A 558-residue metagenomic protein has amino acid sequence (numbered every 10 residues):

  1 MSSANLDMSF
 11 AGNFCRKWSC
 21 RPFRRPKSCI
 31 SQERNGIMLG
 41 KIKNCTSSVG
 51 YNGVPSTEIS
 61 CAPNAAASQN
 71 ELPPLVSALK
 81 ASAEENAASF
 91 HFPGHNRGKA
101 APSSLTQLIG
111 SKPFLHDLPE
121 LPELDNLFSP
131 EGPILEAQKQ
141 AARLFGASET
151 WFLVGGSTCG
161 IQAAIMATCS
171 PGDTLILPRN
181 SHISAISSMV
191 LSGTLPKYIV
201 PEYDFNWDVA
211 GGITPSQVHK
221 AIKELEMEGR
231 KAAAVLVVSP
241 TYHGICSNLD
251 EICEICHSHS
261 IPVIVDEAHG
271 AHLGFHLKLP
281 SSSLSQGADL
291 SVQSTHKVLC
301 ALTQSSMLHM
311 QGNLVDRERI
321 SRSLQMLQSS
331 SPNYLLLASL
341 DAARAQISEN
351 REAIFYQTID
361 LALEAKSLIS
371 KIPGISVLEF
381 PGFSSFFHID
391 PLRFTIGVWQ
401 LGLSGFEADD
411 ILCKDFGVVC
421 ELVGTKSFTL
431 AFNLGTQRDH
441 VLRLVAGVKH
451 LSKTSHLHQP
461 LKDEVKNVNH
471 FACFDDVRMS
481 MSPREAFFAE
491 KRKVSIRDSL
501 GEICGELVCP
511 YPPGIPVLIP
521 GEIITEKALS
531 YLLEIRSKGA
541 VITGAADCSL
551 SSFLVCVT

Functional and structural regions predicted by a protein language model:
M1-S48: N-terminal chloroplast transit peptides
S48-E136, Q140-R143, C509-Y511, E526 (+4 more regions): N-terminal entrance/gating region of PLP-dependent enzymes' catalytic architecture
L72-A78, A88, L108, N126-S129 (+3 more regions): Conserved PLP-enzyme active-site core in the AAT-like
L124, W151-L153, V235-V238, T395 (+1 more regions): Short glycine-rich or small-residue beta-strand-to-loop segments that form or flank ligand, phosphate, metal/Fe-S
T241, Q346, Q400-L401, L434-R438: A generic structural motif
R317-S321, S339-S348, F387-L392, L422-F428 (+1 more regions): Short acidic (Asp/Glu) and glycine-rich catalytic loops that position anionic groups and cofactors
E352-L434, S455-S480: Conserved small-domain helix->loop->beta segment predominantly found in fold-type I
I411-D415, C420-T558: PLP-dependent enzyme catalytic core of the Aspartate aminotransferase-like
